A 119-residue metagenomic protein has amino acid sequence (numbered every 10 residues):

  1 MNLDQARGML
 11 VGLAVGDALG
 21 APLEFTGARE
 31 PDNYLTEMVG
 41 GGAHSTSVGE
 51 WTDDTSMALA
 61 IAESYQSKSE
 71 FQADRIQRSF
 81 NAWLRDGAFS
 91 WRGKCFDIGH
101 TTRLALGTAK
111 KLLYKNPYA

Functional and structural regions predicted by a protein language model:
M1-A119: Structured, active/binding-site neighborhoods that engage oxygen-rich ligands
